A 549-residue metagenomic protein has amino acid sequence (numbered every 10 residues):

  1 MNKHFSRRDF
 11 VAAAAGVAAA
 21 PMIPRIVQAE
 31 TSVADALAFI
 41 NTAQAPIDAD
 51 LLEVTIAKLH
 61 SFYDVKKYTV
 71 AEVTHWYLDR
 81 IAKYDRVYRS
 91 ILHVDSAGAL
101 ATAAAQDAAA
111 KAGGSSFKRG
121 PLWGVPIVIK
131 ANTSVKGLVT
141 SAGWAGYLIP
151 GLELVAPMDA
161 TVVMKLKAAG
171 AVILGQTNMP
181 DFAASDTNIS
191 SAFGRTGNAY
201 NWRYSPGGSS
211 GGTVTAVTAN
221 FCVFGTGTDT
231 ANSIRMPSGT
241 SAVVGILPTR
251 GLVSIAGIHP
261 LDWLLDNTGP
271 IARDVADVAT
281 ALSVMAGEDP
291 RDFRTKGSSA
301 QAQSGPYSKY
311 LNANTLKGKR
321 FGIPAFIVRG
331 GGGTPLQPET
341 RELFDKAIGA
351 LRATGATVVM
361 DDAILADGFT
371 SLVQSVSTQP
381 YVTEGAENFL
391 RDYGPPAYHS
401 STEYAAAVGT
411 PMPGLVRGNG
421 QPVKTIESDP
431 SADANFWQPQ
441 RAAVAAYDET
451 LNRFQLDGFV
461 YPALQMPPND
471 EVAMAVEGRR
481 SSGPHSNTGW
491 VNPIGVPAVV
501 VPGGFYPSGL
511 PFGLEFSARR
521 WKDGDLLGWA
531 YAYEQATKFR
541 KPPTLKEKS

Functional and structural regions predicted by a protein language model:
M1-V17: N-terminal secretory signal peptides and thylakoid transit peptides that target proteins across membranes
V27-A29: Boundary at the C-terminal end of the N-terminal hydrophobic targeting segment
S32-A231, T249, R273, G349 (+1 more regions): Gly/Ser-rich catalytic/binding loops embedded in alpha/beta enzyme cores
A36-T42, L247-E342, T537-S549: A short helix-breaking turn/cap at a secondary-structure junction
K66, G124, A168, V172 (+3 more regions): Glycine-rich, small-residue loops and helix-cap segments that act as flexible hinges at active-site edges
T74, A104-D107, P306-Y307, P338-A363 (+2 more regions): Acyltransferase
K118, W123-P150, Y310, T315-V328 (+4 more regions): Short helix-loop capping/hinge segments that flank enzyme active sites or metal/cofactor-binding pockets
A142-M158, N188-N201, G245, S299-P306 (+3 more regions): Peri-catalytic substrate-binding/gating loops that frame the active-site cleft of hydrolases
